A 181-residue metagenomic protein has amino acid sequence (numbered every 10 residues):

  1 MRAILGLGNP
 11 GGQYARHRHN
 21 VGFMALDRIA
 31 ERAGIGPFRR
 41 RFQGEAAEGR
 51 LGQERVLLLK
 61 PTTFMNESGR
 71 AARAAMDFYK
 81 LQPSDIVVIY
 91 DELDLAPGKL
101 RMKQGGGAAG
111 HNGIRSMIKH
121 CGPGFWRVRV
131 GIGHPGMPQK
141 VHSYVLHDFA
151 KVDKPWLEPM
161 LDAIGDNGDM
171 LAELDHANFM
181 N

Functional and structural regions predicted by a protein language model:
M1-G105, R115-V128, P135-K140, P155-N181: Nucleotide and nucleotide-moiety/phosphate-recognizing core
R101-G107, Y144-F149: Short glycine-enriched, charge-decorated loop/helix-capping segments at active-site entrances that position
A109-G113: Hydrophobic alpha-helical segments within soluble ligand-binding/sensing domains
